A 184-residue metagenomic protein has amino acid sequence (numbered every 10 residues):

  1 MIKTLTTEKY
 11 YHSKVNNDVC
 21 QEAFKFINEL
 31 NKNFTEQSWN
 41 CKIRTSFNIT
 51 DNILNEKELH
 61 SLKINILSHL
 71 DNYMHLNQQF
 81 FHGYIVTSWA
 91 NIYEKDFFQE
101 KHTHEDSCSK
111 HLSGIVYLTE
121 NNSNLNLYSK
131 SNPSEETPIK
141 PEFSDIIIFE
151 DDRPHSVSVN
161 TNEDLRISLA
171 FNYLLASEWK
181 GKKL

Functional and structural regions predicted by a protein language model:
M1-F81, F98: Non-heme Fe(II)/2-oxoglutarate
N55, L59, S107, N162: Aromatic-acidic/polar surface patches that form glycan- and anion
Q79-S158, D164-S168, L174-L184: Catalytic core of non-heme Fe(II) oxygenases with the double-stranded beta-helix
